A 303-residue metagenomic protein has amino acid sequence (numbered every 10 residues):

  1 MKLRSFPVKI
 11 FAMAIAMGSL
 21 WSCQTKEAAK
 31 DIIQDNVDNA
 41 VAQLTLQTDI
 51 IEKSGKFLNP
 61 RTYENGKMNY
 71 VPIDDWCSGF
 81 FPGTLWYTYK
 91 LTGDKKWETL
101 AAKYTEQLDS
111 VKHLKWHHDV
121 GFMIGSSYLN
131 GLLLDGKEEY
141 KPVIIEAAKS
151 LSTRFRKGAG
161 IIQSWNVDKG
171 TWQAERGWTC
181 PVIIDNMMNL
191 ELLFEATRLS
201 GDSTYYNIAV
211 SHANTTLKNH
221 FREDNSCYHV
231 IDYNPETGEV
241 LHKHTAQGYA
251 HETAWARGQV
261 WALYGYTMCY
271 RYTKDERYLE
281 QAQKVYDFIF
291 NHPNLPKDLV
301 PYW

Functional and structural regions predicted by a protein language model:
M1-D31: Bacterial Sec-dependent N-terminal signal peptides
K26-W303: Glycan-recognition and catalytic cores of secretory/periplasmic carbohydrate-active enzymes
